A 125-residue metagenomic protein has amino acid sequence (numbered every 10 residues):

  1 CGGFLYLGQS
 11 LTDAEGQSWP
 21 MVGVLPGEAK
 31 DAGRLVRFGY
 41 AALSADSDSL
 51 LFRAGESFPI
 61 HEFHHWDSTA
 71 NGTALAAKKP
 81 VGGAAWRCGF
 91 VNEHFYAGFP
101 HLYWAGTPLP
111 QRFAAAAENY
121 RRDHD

Functional and structural regions predicted by a protein language model:
C1-D48: Cysteine-nucleophile active-site neighborhood
A29-D125: Amide-donor transfer/coupling interface in amidating biosynthetic enzymes
